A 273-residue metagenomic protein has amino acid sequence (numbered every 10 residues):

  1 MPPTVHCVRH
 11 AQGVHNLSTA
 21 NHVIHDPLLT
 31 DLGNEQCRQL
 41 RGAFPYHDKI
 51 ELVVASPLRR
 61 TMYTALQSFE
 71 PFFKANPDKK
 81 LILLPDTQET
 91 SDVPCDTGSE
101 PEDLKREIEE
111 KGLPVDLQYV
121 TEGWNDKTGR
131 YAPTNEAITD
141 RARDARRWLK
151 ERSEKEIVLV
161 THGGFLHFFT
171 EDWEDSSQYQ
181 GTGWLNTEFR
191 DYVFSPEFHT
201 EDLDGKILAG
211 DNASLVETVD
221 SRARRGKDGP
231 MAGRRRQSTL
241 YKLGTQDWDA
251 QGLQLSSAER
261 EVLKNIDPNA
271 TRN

Functional and structural regions predicted by a protein language model:
M1-T4, S91-E110, H167-N273: Acidic, low-complexity terminal tails and accessory targeting/binding regions of phosphate-metabolizing enzymes
P2-K79, E107, G112, N135-E136 (+1 more regions): Active-site-proximal alpha-helix that buttresses catalytic centers in soluble enzyme cores
T4-V8, K155-H162, F169: Beta-strand elements within well-structured catalytic alpha/beta cores of enzymes that handle phosphate/sulfate esters
V23-P27, T90-S91, T121-T139: Surface-exposed cleft-lining segments at the edges of enzyme active sites
Y46-D48, L149-K155: Glycine-rich phosphate-binding loop signature in dinucleotide/nucleotide-binding domains
P57, N76-C95, V120-T128: A short, structured active-site edge motif that brings together acidic residues
K105, E110-G129: Histidine/lysine/aspartate-rich catalytic loop segments that bind and position anionic ligands
I138-R152: A short, acidic, amphipathic alpha-helical segment used as a generic capping/interface helix at domain edges
